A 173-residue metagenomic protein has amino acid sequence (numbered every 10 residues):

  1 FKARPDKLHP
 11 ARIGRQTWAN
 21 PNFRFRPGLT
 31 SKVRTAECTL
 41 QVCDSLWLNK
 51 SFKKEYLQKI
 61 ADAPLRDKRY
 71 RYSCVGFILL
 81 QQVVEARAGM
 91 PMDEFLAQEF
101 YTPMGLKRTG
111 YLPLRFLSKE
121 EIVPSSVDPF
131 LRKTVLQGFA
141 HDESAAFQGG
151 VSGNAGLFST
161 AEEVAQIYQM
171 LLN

Functional and structural regions predicted by a protein language model:
F1-I13, T17, Q41-N173: Short, surface-exposed loop or secondary-structure junction motifs that flank catalytic or metal-binding residues
P21, F25, G149: Short pre-catalytic strand/loop immediately N-terminal to key active-site residues, enriched for Gly-Thr
K32-T35: Active/ligand-binding-proximal structured segments within catalytic/core domains that scaffold catalytic residues
